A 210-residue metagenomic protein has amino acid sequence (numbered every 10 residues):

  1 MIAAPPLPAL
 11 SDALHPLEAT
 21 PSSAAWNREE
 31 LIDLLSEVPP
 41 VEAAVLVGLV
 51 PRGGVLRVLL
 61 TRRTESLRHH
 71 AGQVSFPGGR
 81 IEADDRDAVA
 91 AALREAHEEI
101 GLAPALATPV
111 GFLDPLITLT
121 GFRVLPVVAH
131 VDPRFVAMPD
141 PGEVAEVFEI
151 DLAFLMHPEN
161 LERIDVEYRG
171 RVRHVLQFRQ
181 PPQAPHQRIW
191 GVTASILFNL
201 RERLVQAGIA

Functional and structural regions predicted by a protein language model:
M1-S75, R80-E98, L102-L125, A129-F135 (+2 more regions): N-terminal leader/linker segments that precede catalytic domains of diphosphate-processing enzymes
L125, P139-V172: Amphipathic alpha-helical blocks and their helix-capping loop/short-beta junctions
